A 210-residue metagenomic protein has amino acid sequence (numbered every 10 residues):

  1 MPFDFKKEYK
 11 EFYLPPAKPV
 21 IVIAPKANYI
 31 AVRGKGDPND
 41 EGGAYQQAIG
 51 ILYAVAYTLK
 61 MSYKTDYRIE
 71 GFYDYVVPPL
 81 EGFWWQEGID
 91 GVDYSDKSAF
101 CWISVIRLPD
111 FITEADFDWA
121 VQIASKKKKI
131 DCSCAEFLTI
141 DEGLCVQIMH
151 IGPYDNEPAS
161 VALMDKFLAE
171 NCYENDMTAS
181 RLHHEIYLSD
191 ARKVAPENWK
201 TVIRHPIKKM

Functional and structural regions predicted by a protein language model:
M1-M210: A solvent-exposed interaction/effector surface
